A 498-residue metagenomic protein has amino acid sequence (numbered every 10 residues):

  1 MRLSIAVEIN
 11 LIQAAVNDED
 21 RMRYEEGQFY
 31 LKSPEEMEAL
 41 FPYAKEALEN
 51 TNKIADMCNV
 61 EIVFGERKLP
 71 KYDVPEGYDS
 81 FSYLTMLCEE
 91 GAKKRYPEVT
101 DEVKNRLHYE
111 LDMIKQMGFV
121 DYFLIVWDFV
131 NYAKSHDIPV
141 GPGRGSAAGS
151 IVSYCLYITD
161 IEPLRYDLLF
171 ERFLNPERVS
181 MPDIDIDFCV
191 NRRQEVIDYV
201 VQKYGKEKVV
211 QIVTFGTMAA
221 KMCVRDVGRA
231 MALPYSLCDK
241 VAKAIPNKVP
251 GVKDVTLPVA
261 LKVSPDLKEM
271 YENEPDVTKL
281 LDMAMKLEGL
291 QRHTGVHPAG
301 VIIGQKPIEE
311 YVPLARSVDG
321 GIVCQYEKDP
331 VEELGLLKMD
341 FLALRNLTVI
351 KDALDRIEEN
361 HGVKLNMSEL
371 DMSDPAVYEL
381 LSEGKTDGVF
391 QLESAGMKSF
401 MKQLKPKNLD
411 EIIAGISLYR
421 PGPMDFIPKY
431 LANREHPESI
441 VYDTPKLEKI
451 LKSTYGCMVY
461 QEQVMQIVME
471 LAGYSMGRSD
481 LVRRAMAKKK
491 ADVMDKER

Functional and structural regions predicted by a protein language model:
M1-R498: Alpha-helical scaffold/interaction cores of sigma-54-like transcription cofactors and many family A DNA polymerases
